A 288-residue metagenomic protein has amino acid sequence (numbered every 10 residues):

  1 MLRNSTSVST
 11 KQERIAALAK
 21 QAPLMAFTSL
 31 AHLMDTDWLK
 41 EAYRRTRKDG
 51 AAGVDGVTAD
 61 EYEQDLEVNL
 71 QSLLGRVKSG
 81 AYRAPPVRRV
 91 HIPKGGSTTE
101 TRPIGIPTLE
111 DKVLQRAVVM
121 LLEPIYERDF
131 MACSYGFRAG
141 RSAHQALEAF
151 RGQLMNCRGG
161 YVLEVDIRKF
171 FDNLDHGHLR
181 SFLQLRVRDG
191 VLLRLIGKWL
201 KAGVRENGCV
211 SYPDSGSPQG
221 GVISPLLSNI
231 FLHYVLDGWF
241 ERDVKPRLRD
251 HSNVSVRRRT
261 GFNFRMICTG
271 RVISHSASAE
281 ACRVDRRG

Functional and structural regions predicted by a protein language model:
M1-G288: Non-catalytic terminal/accessory segments
